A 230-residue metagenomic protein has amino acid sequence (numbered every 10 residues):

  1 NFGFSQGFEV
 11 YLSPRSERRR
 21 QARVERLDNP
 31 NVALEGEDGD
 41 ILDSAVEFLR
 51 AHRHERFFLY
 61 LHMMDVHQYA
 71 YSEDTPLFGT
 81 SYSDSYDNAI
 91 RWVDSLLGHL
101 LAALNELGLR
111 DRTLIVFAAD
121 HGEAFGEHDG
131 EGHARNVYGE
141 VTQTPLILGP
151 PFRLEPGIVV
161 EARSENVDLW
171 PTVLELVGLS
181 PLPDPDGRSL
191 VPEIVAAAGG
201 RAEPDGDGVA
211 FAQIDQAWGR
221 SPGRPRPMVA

Functional and structural regions predicted by a protein language model:
N1-A230: Catalytic domains that recognize anionic headgroups
